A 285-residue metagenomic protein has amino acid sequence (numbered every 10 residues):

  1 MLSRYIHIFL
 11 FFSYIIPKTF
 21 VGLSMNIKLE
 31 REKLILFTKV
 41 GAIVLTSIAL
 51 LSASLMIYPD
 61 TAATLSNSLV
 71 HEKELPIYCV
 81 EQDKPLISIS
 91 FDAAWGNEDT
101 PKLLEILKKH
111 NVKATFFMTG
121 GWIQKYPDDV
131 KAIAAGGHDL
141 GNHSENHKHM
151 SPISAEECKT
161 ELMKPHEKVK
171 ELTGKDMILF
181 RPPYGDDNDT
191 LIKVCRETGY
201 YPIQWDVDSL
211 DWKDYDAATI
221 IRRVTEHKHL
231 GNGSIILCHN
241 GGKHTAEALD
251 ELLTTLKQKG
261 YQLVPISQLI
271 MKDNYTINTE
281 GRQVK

Functional and structural regions predicted by a protein language model:
L2-F37: N-terminal Lys/Arg-rich, disordered targeting/topogenic segments
K39-M56: Hydrophobic membrane-insertion alpha-helices, especially the h-region of bacterial N-terminal signal peptides
T61, L69-D83, K109-N111, W122-Q124 (+1 more regions): C-terminal domain-boundary segment and adjacent tail
A63-I153, E157-K168, T173, M177 (+1 more regions): Active-site beta->alpha N-cap acidic-glycine motif
F91, M118-T119, E145, R181-G185 (+3 more regions): Active-site-proximal beta-strand/loop segments in catalytic clefts of secreted hydrolases
D92, L107, H143, F180 (+3 more regions): Conserved, mostly hydrophobic/aromatic
N97-D99, K148-D176, D186-N232, H244-A248: Alpha-helical scaffold elements lining the catalytic groove of polysaccharide deacetylases
K113, D139, Y201, D208 (+1 more regions): Residue-level detector of anion-binding/catalytic polar loops
